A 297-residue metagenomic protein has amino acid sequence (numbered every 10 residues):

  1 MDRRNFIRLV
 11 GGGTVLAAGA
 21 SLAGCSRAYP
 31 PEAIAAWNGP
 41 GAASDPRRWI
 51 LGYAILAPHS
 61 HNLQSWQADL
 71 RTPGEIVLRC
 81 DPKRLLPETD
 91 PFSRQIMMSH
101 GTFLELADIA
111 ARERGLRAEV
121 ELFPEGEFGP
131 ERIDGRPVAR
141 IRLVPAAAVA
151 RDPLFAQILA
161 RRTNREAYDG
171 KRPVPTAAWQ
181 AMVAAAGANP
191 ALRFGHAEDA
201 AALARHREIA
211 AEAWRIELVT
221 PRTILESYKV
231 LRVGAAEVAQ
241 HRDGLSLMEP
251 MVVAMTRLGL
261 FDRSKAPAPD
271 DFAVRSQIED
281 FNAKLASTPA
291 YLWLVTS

Functional and structural regions predicted by a protein language model:
D2-S297: Acidic, surface-exposed loops and disordered segments
